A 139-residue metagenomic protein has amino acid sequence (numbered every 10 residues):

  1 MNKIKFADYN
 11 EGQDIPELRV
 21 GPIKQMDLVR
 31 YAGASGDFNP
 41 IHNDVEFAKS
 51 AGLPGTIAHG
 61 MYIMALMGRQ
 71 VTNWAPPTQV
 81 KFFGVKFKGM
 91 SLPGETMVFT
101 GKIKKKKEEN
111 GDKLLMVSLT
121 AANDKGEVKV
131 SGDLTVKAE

Functional and structural regions predicted by a protein language model:
M1-I15, M90-E139: HotDog/MaoC-like acyl-thioester-processing domains
M1-T56: Catalytic strand-loop segment that frames the active site of acyl-thioester-processing enzymes
R19-P22, K86, T135-K137: Generic structural detector for well-ordered beta-strands
G33-G36, T72-P76, D124: Short, intrinsically disordered, mixed-charge
N39-I41, V80-F82, F87-K88, V117 (+1 more regions): Short, intrinsically disordered/low-complexity patches at protein termini and at juxtamembrane boundaries
K49-A58, Y62-I103: Hydrophobic beta-strand-centered segment that forms part of the acyl-chain substrate-binding groove
